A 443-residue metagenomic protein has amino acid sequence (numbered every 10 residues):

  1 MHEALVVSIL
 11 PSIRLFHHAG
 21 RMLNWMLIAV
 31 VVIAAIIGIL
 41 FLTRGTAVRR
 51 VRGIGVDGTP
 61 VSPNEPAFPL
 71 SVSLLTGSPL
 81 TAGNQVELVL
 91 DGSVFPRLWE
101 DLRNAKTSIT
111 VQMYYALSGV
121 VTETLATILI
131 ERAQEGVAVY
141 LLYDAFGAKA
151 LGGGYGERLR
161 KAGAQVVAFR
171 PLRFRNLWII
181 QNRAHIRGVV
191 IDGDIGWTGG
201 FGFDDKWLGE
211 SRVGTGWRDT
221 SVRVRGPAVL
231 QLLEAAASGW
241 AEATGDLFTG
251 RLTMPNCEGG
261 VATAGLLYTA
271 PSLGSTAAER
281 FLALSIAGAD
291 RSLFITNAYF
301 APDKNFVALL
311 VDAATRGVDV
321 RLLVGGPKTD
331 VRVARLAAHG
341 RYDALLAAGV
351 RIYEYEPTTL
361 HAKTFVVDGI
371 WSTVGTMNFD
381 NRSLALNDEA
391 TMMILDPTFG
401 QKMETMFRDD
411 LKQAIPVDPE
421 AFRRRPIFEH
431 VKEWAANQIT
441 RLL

Functional and structural regions predicted by a protein language model:
I9-L443: Charged, low-complexity intrinsically disordered terminal segments
